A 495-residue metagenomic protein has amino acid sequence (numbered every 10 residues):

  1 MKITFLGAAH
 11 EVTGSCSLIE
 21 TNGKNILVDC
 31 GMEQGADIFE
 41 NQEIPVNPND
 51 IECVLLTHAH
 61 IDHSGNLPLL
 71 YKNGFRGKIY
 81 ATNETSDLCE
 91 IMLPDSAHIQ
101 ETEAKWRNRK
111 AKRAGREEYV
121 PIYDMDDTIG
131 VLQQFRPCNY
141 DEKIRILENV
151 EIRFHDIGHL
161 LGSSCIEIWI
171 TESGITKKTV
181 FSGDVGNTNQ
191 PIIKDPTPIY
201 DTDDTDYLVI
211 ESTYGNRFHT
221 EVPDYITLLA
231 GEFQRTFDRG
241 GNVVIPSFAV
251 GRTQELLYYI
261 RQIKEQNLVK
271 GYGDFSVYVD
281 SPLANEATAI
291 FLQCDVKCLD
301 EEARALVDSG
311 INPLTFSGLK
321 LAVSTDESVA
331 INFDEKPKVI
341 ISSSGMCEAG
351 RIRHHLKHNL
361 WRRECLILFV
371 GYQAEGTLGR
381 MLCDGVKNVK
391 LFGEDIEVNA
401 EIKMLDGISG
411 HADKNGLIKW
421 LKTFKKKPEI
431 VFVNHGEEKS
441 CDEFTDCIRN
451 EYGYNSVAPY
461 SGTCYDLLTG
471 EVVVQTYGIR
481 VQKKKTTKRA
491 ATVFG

Functional and structural regions predicted by a protein language model:
M1-L55, S64, Y71-E255, R261-Y272: His/Asp/Glu-rich metal-coordinating catalytic cores of metallo-dependent phosphodiesterases/hydrolases acting on
E52, D206, K338, C365 (+1 more regions): Conserved acidic residues
E101-K105, K110, A289-P313, G376-V398 (+1 more regions): Acidic, Ser/Thr-rich peripheral helices and adjacent loops at domain boundaries
G231-G376, K390, N434, C447-N450: Hard-cation-handling environments
I352, L417, V431, S456: Hydrophobic, well-ordered secondary-structure elements that form the walls of internal hydrophobic environments
L382, K390-L421: Generic long, charged, amphipathic alpha-helical segments
W420-E451: C-terminal structured "cap/appendage" subdomains that terminate the fold
L468-G495: Acidic, low-complexity intrinsically disordered tails
